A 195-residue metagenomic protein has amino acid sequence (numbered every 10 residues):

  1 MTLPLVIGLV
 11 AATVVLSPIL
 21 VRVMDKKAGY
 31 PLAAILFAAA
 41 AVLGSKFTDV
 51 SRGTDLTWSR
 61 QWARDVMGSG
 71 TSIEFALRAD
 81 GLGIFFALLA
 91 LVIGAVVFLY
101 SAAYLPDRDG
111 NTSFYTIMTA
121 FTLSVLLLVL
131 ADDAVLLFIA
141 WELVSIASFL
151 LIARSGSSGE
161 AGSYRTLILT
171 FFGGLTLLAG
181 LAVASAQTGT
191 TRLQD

Functional and structural regions predicted by a protein language model:
M1-L5, V14-T116, Q187-D195: Transmembrane helix-loop-helix hairpins at membrane boundaries of multipass inner-membrane proteins
I7, L77-D80, L91, F121 (+2 more regions): Short conserved micro-motifs on helix faces and helix-strand junctions that flank and scaffold key functional residues
V10, V14, L36-A39, L91-G94 (+3 more regions): Residue-level recognition of pore/gate-forming positions within transmembrane alpha-helices of multi-pass
D25, S113-D195: Alpha-helical multi-pass transmembrane bundles of energy-transducing inner-membrane proteins
